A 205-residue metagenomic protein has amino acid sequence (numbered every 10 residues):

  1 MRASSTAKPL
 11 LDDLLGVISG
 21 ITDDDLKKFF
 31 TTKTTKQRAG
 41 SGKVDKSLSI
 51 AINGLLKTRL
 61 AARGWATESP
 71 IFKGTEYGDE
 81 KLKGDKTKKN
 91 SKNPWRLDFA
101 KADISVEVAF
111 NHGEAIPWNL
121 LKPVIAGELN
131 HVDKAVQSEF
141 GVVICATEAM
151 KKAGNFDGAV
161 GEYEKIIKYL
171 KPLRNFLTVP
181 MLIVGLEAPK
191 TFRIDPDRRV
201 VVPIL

Functional and structural regions predicted by a protein language model:
M1-A62, V202-L205: Nuclease-adjacent, charged terminal/linker segments that flank catalytic cores
G42-K46, L55-K101, E114-L121, E128: Active-site metal-binding core of divalent-cation-utilizing nuclease and nuclease-like domains
F99, E107-V108: Glycine-rich active-site/cofactor-binding loop and its immediate structural neighborhood
V108-K122, K152-G158: Active-site-adjacent loop/helix micro-motif of nuclease/hydrolase catalytic cores
L120-N130, E164-K168: Short, well-ordered amphipathic alpha-helices
E128-Q137, K171-F176: Arginine/glycine-rich "motif VI" loop of SF2 helicases in the C-terminal RecA-like domain
V143-L205: Domain-level recognition of nuclease-like catalytic cores that cleave nucleotide substrates
